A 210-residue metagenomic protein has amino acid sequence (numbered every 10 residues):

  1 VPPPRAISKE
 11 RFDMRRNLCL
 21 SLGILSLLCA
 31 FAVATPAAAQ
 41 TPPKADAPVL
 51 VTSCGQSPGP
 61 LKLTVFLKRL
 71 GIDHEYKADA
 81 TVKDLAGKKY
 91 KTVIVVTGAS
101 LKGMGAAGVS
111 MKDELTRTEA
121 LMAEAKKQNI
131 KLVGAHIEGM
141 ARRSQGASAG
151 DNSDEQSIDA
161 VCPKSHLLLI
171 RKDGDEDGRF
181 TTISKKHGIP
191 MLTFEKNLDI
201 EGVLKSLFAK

Functional and structural regions predicted by a protein language model:
V1-D13: Short, Lys/Arg-enriched N-terminal segments with co-localized hydrophobic residues within the first ~10-30 amino acids
S21-A32: Bacterial N-terminal signal peptides
F31-A39: Sec/Tat signal peptide C-region and signal peptidase I cleavage site
Q40-A45, S165-K210: Charged, low-complexity C-terminal accessory regions
P42-L70: Short, charged N-terminal beta->alpha structural module
K68-K88: A short, well-structured beta->alpha microelement
G105-Q128, I183-M191: A short, gly/pro- and small-residue-rich
S144-L169: Short, electropositive alpha-helical surface patch
